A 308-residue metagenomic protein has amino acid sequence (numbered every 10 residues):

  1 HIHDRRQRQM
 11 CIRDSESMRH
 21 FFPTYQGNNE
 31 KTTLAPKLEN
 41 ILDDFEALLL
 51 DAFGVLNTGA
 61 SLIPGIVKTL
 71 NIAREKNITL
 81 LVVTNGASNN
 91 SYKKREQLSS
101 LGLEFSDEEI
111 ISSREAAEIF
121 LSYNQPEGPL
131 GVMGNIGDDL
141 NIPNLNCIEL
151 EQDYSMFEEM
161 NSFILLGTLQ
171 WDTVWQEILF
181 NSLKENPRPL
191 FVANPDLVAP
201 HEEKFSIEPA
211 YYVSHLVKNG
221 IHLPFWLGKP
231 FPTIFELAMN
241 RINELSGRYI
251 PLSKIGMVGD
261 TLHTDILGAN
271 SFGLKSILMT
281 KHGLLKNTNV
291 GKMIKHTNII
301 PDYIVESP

Functional and structural regions predicted by a protein language model:
H1-I12: Single conserved hydrophobic/aromatic residue that forms the stacking wall/gate of nucleotide- or nucleobase-binding
R13-L49, N57: Positively charged, low-complexity intrinsically disordered leader regions
N40-I63, V82-V83, A269, L274: Asp-based phosphoryl-transfer active-site loop
K68, K76-D153: Active-site phosphate-binding/coordination module
E118-F205: HAD-like small-molecule phosphatases
C147, V258-K292: Acidic, Mg2+-coordinating phosphoryl-transfer loop and its flanking beta/alpha structural elements, shared across
W226-D265: Conserved Lys-Pro-Asp/Glu-containing loop-to-beta segment of HAD-superfamily phosphomonoesterases, centered on
M293-P308: C-terminal cap/substrate-recognition subdomain and adjoining C-terminal extension of metal-dependent phosphatase-like
